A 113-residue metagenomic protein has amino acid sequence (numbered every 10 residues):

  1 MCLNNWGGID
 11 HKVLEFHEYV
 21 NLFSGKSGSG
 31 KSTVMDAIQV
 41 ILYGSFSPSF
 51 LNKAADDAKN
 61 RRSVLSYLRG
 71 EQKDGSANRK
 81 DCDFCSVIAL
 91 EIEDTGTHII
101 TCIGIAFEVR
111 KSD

Functional and structural regions predicted by a protein language model:
M1-D113: Extreme N-terminal "head/tail" segments of very large remodeling/mechanoenzyme assemblies
